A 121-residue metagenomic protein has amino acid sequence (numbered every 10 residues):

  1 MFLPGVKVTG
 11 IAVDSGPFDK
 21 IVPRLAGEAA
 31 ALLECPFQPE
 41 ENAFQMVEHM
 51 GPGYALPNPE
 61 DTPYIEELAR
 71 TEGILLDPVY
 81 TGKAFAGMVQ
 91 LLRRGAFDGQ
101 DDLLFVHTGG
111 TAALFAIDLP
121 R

Functional and structural regions predicted by a protein language model:
M1-F44, V106-R121: Glycine-rich phosphate/pyrophosphate-binding loop at beta-loop-alpha junctions
E41-N42, M46-Q100: Active-site-adjacent helical/loop segments in soluble small-molecule enzymes
D102-L104: Conserved beta-strand elements of the Class I
